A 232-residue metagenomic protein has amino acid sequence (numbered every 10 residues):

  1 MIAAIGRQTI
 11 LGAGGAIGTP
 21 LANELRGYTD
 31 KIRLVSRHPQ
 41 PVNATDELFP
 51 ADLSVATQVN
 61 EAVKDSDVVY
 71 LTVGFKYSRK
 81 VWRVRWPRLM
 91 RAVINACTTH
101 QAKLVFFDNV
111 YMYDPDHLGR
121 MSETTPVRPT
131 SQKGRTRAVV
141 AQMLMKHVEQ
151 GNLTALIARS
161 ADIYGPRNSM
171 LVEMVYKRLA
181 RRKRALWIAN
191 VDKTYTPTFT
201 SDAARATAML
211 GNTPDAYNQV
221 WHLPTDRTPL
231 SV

Functional and structural regions predicted by a protein language model:
M1-R7, A206-V232: Mid/C-terminal beta-alpha module of Rossmann-like enzyme folds, strongest in SDR-family dehydrogenases/epimerases
I2-Y28: N-terminal Rossmann NAD(P)H-binding glycine-rich loop of SDR-like oxidoreductase domains
Q40-H100: NAD(P)H-binding glycine-rich loop region in Rossmannoid oxidoreductase-like domains and their noncatalytic homologs
R91-R137: Conserved Rossmann-fold NAD(P)-dependent oxidoreductase catalytic core, especially the SDR/UDP-sugar
N109, Q142-P166: Conserved beta-loop-beta element that borders a ligand/cofactor-binding pocket
A138, Y164-V175, L210-W221: Glycine/proline-rich active-site loop of Rossmann-fold NAD(P)-dependent oxidoreductases
A161-Y195: NAD(P)-dependent short-chain dehydrogenase/reductase
R167, T194-S201, W221-V232: Substrate-binding strand-loop-helix patch in Rossmann-like NAD(P)-dependent oxidoreductase/epimerase domains
